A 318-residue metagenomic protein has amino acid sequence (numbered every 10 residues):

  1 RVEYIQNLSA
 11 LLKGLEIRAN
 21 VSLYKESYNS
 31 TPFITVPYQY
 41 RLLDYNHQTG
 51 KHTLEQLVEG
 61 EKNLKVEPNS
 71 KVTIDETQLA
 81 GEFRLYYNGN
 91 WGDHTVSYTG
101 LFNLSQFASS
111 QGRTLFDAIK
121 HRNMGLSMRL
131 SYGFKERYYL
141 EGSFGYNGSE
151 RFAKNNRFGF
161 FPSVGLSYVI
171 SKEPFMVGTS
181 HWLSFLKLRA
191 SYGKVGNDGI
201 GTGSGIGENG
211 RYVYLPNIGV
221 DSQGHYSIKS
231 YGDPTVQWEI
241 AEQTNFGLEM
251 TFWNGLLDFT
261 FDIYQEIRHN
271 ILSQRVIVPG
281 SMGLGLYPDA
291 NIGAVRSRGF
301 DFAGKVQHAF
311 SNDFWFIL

Functional and structural regions predicted by a protein language model:
R1-I34, L42-L318: Extracellular/periplasmic, surface-exposed regions of secreted and cell-surface proteins
